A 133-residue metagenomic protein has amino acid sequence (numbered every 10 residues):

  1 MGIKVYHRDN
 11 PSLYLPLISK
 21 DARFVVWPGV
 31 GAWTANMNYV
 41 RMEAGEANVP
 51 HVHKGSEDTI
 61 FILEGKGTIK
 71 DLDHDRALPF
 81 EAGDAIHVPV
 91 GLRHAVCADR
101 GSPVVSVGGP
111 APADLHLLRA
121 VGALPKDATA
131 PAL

Functional and structural regions predicted by a protein language model:
M1-T34, R119-L133: A short, N-terminal "cap"/entry segment at the start of jelly-roll beta-barrel domains of the cupin/DSBH fold
R23-F24, N38-K54: Conserved short histidine dyad/triad with adjacent acidic residue
G31-T34, M42-A47, K66-T68, D75 (+1 more regions): Short, charged/polar surface micro-motifs in flexible loops or helix N-caps
M37-R41, T59, A77, A85-H87: Conserved hydrophobic/aromatic beta-strand scaffold that supports enzyme active sites
Y39, V52, E64, D71-D73 (+2 more regions): Residue-level recognition of conserved beta-strand positions in structured domain cores
A47-V49, T68, D84-A95: Histidine-centered metal-chelating micro-motifs
S56-A82, L92: A short beta-strand-loop-beta hairpin characteristic of the jelly-roll/cupin
A82, V90-L115: Ligand-binding loop in jelly-roll beta-barrel domains
